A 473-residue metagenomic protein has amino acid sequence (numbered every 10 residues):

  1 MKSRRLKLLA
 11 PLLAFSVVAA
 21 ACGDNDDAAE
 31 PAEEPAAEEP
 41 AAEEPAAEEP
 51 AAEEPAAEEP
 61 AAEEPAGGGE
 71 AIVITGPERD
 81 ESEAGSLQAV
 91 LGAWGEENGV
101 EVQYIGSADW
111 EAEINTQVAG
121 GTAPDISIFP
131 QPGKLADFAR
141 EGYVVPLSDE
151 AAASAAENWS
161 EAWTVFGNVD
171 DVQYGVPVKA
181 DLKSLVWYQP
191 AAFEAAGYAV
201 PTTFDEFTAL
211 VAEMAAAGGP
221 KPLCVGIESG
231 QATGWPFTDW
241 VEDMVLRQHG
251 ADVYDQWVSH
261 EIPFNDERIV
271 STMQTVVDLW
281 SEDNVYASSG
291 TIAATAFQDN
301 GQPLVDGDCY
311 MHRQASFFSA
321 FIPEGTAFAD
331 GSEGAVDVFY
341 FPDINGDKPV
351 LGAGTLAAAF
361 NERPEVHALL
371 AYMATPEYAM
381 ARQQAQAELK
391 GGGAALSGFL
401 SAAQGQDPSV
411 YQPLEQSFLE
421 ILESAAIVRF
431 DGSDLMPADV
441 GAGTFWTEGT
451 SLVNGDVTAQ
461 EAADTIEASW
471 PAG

Functional and structural regions predicted by a protein language model:
V18-A21: C-terminal motif of bacterial Sec signal peptides marking the signal peptidase cleavage site
G23-A136, E141, A153-N158, N345 (+3 more regions): Conserved N-terminal structural module of periplasmic/extracytoplasmic solute-binding proteins
E64, P132-S184, P236, E333 (+1 more regions): Hinge/lid segment of periplasmic solute-binding proteins
G92-A93, A196, E324-A394: Extracytoplasmic/periplasmic substrate-recognition and gating elements
T116-Q117, P124-D125, A156-A191, K221 (+3 more regions): A structural signal for short loop-to-beta-strand junctions that line the ligand-binding cleft of periplasmic/secreted
Y174-V178, T208-I262: Extracytoplasmic/periplasmic solute-binding protein
V211, V258-G290: Glycine-centered hinge/linker elements that transmit conformational signals in sensory and ligand-binding systems
V410-W470: C-terminal capping/gating helix-and-loop segments adjacent to ligand/active sites or protein-protein/ligand interfaces
